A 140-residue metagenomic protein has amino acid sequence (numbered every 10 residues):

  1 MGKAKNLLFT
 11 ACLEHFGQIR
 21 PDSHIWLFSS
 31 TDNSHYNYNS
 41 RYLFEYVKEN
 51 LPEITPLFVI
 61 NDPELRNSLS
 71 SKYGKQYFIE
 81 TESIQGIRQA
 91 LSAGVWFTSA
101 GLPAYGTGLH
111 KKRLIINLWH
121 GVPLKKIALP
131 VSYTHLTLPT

Functional and structural regions predicted by a protein language model:
M1-I87: N-terminal pre-catalytic "stem/leader" segment of glycosyltransferase-like enzymes
R41-E45, Y73-Y133: Extended catalytic core of nucleotide-activated donor transferases of GT-like folds
T134-T140: Conserved small/polar residues in nucleotide/adenosyl-binding loops
